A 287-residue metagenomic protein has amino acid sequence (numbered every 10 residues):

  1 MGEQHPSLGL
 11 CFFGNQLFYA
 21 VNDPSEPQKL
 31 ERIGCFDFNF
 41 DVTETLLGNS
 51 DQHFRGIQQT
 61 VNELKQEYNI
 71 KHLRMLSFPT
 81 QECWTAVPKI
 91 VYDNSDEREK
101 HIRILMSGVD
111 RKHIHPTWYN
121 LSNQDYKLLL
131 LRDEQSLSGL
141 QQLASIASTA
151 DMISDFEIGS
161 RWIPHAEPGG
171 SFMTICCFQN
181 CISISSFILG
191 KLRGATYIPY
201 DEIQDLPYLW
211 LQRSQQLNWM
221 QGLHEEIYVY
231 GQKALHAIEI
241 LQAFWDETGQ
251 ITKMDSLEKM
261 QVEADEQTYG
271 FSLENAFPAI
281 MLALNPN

Functional and structural regions predicted by a protein language model:
M1-R103, L137: Non-catalytic, solvent-exposed interaction/assembly segments
G2, P6-C35, Y119-L223: Small-residue (GG/TT-enriched) beta-loop-alpha framework at ligand/catalytic clefts
L8, V21, G249-Q250, K259-E263: N-terminal secretory/membrane-targeting helices
L46-E67, H72-M75, L137-I146, L206-E226 (+1 more regions): DNA replication sliding-clamp ring fold and its partner-interaction surfaces
N62-P164, E258-V262: Active-site neighborhood for divalent-cation/phosphate handling
G194, T248-D255: Short hydrophobic/aromatic-enriched beta-strand-loop microsegments
E225-T248: Glycine-rich phosphate-binding loops at beta-strand->alpha-helix junctions
K253-N287: Glycine-rich phosphate-binding/hydrolytic loop that grips phosphoryl groups
